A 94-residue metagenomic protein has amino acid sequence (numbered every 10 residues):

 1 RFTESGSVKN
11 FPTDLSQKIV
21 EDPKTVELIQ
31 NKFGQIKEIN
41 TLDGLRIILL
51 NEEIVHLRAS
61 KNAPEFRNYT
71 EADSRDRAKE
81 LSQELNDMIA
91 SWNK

Functional and structural regions predicted by a protein language model:
R1-Y69, R75-K94: Phosphate-binding and adjacent anionic-ligand microenvironments
